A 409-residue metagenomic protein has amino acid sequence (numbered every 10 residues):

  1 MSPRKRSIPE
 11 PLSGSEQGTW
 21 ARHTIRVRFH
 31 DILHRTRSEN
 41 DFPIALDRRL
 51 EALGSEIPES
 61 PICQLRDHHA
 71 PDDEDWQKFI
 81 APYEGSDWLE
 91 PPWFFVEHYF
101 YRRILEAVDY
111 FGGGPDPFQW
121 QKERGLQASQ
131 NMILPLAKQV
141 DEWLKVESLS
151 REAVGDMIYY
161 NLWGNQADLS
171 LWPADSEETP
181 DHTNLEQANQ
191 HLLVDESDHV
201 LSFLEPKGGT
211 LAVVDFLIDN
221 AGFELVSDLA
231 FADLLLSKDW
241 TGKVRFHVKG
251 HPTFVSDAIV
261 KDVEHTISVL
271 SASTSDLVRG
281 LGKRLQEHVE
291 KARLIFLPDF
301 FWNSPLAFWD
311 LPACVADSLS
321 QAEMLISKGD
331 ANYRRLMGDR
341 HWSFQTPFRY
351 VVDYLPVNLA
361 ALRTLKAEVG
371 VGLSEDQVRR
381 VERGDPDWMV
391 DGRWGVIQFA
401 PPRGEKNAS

Functional and structural regions predicted by a protein language model:
M1-L211, R393, Q398-S409: Non-catalytic accessory regions outside enzyme or core folds
S2-S7, S13, V248-G250, D257-S409: C-terminal functional extensions of proteins
P91-F95, I218-V226, H251-T253, D330-R335: Gly/Ser/Thr-rich loops at beta-strand to alpha-helix junctions that form or flank small-molecule/cofactor-binding
V200-F203, L235, A313-S320: Short amphipathic alpha-helices and their capping/turn segments at secondary-structure boundaries
V213, T241-R245, N358: Residues at the starts of beta-strands that form the adenosine-phosphate
V213-D215, E323-M324: Structural motif
E224-R245: Histidine-anchored nucleotide/phosphate-binding helix
L236, K249-P252: N-terminal beta1-alpha1-beta2 submodule of the flavodoxin-like/Rossmannoid cofactor-binding fold
